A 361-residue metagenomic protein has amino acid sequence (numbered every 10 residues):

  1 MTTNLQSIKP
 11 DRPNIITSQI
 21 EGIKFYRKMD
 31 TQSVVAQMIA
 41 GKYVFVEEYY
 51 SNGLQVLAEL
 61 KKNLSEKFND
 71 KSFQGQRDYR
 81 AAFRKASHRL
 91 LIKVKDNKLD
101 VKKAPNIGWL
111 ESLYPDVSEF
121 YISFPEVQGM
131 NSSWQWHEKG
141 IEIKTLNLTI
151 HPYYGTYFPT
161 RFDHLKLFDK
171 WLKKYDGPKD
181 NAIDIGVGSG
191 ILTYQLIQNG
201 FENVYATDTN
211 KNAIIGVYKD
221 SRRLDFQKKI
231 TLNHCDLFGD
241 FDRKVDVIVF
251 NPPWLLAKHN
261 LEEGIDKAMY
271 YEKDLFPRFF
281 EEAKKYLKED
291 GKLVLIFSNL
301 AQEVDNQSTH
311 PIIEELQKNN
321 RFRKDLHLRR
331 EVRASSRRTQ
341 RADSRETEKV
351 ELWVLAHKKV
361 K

Functional and structural regions predicted by a protein language model:
T2-D11, I20-D30, V34-I141: N-terminal auxiliary segments of SAM/dcSAM-dependent transferases
S33, Y79, T209, D274-R278 (+2 more regions): Soluble or luminal CAZymes and related metallo-dependent hydrolases
N106-N181, I185-V187, I191, Q195 (+1 more regions): SAM-dependent Rossmann-like transferase core, predominantly class I methyltransferases with a strong bias toward
H151, T231-N233, D325: General small-molecule cofactor/ligand-binding pocket signal
R161-F250, L256-A257: Conserved SAM/SAH cofactor-binding pocket of Class I
K211-A213, P252-R278: Mobile active-site "lid"/loop adjacent to the S-adenosyl-L-methionine
L275-R338: Conserved Class I SAM-dependent methyltransferase catalytic core
L316-N319, R337-K361: Core SAM-dependent methyltransferase catalytic element
